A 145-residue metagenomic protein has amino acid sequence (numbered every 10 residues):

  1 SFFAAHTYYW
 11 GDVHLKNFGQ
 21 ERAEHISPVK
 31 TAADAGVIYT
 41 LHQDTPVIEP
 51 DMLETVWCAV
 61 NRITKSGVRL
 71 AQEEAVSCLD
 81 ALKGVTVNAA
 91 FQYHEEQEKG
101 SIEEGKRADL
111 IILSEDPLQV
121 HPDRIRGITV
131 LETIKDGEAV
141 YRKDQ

Functional and structural regions predicted by a protein language model:
S1-Q119, D123, E132-D136: His/Asp/Glu-enriched, well-ordered alpha-helical/loop segment that forms or immediately abuts the divalent-metal
R126-G127: C-terminal accessory subdomain/extension
